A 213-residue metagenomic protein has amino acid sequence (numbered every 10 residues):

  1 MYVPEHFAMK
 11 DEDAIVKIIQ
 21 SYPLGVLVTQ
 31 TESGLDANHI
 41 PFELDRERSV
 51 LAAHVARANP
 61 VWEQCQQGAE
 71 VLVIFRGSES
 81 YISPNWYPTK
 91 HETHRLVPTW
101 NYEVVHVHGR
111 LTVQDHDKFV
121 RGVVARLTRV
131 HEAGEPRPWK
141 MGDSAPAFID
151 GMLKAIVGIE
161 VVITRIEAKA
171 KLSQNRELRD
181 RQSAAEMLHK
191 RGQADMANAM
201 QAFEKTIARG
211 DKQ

Functional and structural regions predicted by a protein language model:
M1-Q213: Binding-site signature for planar aromatic cofactors or substrates
